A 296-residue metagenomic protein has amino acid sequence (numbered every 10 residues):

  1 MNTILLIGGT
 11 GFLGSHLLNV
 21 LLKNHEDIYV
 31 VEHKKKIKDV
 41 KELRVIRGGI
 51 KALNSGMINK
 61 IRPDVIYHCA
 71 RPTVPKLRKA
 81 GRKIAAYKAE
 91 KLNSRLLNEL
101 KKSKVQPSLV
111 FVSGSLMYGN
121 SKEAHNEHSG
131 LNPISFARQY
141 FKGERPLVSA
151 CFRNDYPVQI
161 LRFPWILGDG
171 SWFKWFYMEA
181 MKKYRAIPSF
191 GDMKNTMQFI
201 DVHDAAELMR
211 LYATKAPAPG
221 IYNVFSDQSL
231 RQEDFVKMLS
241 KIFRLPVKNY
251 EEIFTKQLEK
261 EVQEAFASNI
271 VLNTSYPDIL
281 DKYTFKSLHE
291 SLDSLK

Functional and structural regions predicted by a protein language model:
I4-N24: N-terminal Rossmann NAD(P)H-binding glycine-rich loop of SDR-like oxidoreductase domains
L43-R95, E99: NAD(P)H-binding glycine-rich loop region in Rossmannoid oxidoreductase-like domains and their noncatalytic homologs
S94-F136: Conserved Rossmann-fold NAD(P)-dependent oxidoreductase catalytic core, especially the SDR/UDP-sugar
N132-Q159: Active-site Tyr-X1-5-Lys
Q139, S171-M178, F190-A213, G220: Substrate-positioning beta->alpha
S149-T196: NAD(P)-dependent short-chain dehydrogenase/reductase
A206-V262: Mid/C-terminal beta-alpha module of Rossmann-like enzyme folds, strongest in SDR-family dehydrogenases/epimerases
P246-N249, V262-K296: C-terminal amphipathic/interface module of NAD(P)-dependent oxidoreductases and related NAD-binding regulators
